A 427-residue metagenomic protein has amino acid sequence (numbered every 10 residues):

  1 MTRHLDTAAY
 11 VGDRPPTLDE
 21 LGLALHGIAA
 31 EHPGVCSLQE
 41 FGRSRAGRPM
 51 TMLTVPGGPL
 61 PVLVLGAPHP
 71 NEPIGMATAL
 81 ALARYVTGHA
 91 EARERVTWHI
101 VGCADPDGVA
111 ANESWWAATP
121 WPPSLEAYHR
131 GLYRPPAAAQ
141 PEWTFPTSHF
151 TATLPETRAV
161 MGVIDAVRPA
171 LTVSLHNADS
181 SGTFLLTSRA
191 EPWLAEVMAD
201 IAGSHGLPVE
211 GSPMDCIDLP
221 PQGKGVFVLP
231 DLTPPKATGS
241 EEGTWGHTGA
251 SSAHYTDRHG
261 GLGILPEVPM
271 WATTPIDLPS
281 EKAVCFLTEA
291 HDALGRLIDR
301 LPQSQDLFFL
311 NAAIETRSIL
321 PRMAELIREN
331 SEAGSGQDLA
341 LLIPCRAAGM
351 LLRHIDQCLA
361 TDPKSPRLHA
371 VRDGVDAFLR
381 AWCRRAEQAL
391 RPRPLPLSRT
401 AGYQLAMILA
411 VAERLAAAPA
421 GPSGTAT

Functional and structural regions predicted by a protein language model:
M1-M50: Short glycine- and acidic-rich boundary segments immediately preceding or forming the N-terminal edge of structured
T2-R14, P192-T427: C-terminal accessory segments enriched in acidic
T51-P59: Short beta-strand-to-loop junctions in surface cap/lid or active-site-entrance loops
P59-P61, I74, E91-A195, A199 (+3 more regions): Active-site/substrate-binding loop(s) of hydrolase catalytic cores
L63-P68: Short glycine-rich or small-residue beta-strand-to-loop segments that form or flank ligand, phosphate, metal/Fe-S
H69-A77: Di-metal (Zn2+ and/or Mg2+/Mn2+) metal-binding site signature of metallo-dependent hydrolases with the MBL/beta-CASP
M76-E91: …and closely analogous acidic/polar surface helices at protein-protein or active-site interfaces in A-domain-like
